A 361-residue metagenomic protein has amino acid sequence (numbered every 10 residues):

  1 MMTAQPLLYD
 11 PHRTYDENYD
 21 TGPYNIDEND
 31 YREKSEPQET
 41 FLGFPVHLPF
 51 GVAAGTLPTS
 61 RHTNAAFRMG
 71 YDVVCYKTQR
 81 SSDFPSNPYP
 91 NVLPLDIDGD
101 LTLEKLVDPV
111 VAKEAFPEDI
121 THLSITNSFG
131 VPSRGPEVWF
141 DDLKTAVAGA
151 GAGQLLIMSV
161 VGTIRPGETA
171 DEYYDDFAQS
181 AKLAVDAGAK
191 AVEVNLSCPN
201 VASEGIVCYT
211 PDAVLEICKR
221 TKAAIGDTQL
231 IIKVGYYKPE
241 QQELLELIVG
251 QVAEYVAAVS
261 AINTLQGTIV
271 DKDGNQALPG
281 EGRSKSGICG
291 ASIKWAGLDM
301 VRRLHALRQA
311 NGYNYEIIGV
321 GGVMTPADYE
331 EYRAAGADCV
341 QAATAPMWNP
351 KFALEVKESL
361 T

Functional and structural regions predicted by a protein language model:
M1-L156, V161-P166, V356: N-terminal capping/small domains of soluble enzymes
Y19-K34, P199-Y209, L244-Y313: Glycine/Thr-rich beta-alpha phosphate-binding loop at enzyme active sites
A54-L57, S159-T163, V234-P239, N314-A327: Glycine-rich beta-to-alpha transition loops that act as phosphate-gripper elements at the mouths of alpha/beta enzyme
R61-R68, E172-D175, K238-A253, A306-A310 (+1 more regions): Catalytic cores of alpha/beta
G70-F84, L196, Y255-G267, G322-V323 (+1 more regions): Glycine-rich phosphate-binding active-site loops on the catalytic face of alpha/beta enzymes
D83-L101, T268-S286, R333, A345-T361: C-terminal helical cap(s) of enzyme catalytic domains, especially alpha/beta-barrels
S133-G153, V207-V234, E281-Y315, V356-T361: Alpha-helix-loop-beta-strand connector modules within alpha/beta enzyme cores
T163-A178, V207-A213, I231-V252: Active-site glycine- and acidic-residue-rich loops that bind and position anionic ligands or nucleotide-like cofactors
